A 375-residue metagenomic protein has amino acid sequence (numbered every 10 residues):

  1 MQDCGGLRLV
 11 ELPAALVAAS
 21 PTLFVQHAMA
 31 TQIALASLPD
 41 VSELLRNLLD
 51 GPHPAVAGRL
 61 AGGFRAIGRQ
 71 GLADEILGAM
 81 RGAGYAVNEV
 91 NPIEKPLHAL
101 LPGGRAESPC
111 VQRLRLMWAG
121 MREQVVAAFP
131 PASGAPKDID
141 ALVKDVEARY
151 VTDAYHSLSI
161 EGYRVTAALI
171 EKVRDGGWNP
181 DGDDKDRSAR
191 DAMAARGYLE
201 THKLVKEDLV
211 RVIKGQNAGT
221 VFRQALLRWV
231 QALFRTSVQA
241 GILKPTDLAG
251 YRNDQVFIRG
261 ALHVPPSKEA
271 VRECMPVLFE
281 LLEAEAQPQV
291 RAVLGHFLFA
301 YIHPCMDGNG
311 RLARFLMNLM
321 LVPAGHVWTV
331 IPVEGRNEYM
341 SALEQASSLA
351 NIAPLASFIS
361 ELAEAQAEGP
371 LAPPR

Functional and structural regions predicted by a protein language model:
M1-R375: FIC/Doc superfamily catalytic core
